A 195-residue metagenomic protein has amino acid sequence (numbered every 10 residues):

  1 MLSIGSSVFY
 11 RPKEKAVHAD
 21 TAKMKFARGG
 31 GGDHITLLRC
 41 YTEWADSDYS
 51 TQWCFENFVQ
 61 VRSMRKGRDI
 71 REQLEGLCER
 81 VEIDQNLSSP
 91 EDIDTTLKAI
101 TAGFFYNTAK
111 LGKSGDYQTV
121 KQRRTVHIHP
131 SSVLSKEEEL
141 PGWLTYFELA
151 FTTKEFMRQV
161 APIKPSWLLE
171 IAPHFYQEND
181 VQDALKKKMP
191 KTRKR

Functional and structural regions predicted by a protein language model:
M1-P190: Second RecA-like catalytic domain
R193-R195: Acidic, low-complexity intrinsically disordered tails
